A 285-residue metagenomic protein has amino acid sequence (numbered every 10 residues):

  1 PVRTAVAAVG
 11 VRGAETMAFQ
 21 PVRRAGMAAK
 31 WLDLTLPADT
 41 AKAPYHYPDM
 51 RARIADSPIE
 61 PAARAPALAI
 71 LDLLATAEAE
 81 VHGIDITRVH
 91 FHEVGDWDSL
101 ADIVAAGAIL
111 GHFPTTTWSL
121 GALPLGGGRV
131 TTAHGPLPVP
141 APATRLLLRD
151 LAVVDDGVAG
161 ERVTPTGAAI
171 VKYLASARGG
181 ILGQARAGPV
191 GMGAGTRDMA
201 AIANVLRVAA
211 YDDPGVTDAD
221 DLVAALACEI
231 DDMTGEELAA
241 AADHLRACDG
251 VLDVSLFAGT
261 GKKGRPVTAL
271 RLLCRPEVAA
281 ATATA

Functional and structural regions predicted by a protein language model:
P1, F91-P114: Conserved phosphate/anionic-ligand binding catalytic regions in large, soluble enzymes, centered on
V2-H82, A141, R149-V153, V158-A168 (+1 more regions): Glycine-rich nucleotide/cofactor/substrate-binding loop typically near the N-terminus or early in the first domain
V2-T4, T115-T217, E229: Mobile "lid/hinge" segments at catalytic clefts and subdomain interfaces of large enzymes
A8-G10, R23, G95-W97, A122-V130 (+2 more regions): Acidic, glycine-rich active-site loops and adjacent beta-strand->loop/helix elements that engage anionic groups
G13-Q20, P61-A67, E80-H90, T117-L120 (+7 more regions): Flexible, glycine/charged-enriched surface loops at secondary-structure junctions
L32, D98, V171, L245: Divalent metal-coordination and catalytic microenvironments
L100, R162-P165, D232-E236: Active-site glycine- and acidic-residue-rich loops that bind and position anionic ligands or nucleotide-like cofactors
V205-A285: A glycine- and small/hydrophobic-rich beta-loop-beta segment that serves as a flexible "lid/hinge" or phosphate-binding
